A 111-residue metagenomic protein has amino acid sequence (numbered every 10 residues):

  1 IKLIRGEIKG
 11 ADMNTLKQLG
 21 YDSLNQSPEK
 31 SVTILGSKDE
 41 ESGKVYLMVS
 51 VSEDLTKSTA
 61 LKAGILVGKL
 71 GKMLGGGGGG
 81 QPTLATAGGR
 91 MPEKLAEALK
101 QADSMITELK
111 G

Functional and structural regions predicted by a protein language model:
L3-G111: Glycine-rich, acidic loop segments that terminate in or are immediately followed by a histidine
